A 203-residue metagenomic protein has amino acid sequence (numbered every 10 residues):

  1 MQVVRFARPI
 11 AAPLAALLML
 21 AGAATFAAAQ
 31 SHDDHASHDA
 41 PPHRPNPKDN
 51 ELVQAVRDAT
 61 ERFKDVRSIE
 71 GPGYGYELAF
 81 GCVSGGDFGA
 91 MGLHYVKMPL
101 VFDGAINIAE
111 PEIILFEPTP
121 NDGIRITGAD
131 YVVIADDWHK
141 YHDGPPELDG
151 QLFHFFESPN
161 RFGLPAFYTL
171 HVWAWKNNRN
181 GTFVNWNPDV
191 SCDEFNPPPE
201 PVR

Functional and structural regions predicted by a protein language model:
Q2-L14: Bacterial N-terminal signal peptides that target proteins for export
A12-A23: Bacterial N-terminal signal peptides
A27-S31: Boundary at the C-terminal end of the N-terminal hydrophobic targeting segment
H32-R203: Primary mode marks residue(s) on the alpha4-beta5-alpha5 output face of response regulator receiver
